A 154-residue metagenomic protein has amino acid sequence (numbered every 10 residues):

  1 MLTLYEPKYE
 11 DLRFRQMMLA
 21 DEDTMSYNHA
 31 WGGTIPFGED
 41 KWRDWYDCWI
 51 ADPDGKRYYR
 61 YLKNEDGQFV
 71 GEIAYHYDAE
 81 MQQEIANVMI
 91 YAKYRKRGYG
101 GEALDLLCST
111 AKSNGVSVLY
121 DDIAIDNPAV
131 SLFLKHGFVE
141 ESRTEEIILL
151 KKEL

Functional and structural regions predicted by a protein language model:
M1-E39, R43: A short, well-structured alpha-helix characteristic of acyl/acetyltransferase catalytic modules
Y9-E10, D66-Q68, D78-Q82, D126 (+1 more regions): Short strand-connecting beta-turns/loops that link adjacent beta-strands
F14, I85, M89, E102-A103 (+1 more regions): Amphipathic alpha-helical recognition patches that constitute DNA-binding helices
I35-I85, Y91-K93: Acetyl-CoA-dependent GNAT
Y91, Y120-S131: Conserved beta-strand-loop-alpha-helix junction that forms the acyl-donor binding cleft
K96-S109, S131, K135: Conserved acetyl-CoA-binding loop-helix of GNAT-fold acetyltransferases
K112, F138-V139: Beta-rich extracellular carbohydrate-active architectures
Y120-A124, V139-K152: Conserved catalytic-core motifs of GNAT/GCN5-like acyltransferases
